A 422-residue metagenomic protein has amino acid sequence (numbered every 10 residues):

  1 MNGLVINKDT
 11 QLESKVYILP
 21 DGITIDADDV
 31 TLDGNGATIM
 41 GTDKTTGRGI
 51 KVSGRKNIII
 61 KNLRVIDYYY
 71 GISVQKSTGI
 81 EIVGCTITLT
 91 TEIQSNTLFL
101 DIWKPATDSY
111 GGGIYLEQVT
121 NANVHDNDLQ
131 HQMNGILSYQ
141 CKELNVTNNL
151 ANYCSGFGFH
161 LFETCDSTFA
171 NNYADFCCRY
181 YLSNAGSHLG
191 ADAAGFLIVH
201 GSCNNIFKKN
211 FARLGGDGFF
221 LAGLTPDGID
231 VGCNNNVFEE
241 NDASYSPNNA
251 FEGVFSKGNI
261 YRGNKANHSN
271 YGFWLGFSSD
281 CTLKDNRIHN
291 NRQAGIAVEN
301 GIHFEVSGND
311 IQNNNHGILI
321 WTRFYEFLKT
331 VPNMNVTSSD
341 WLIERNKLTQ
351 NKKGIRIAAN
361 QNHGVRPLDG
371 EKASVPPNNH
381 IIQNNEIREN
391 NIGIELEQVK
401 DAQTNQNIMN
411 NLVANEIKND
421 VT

Functional and structural regions predicted by a protein language model:
M1-Y17, D21, K61, V83 (+2 more regions): Extracellular "leader-to-stem" segments immediately downstream of a signal peptide or signal-anchor in secreted/lumenal
N2-N7, I18-T31, G41-K61, I66-G79 (+4 more regions): Extracellular beta-strand-rich solenoid/capping regions of secreted or surface-exposed proteins that bind or remodel
D28, K56, S77-G79, V119-N121 (+11 more regions): Short "repeat-start/strand-capping" segments in structured domains, especially the N-termini of parallel beta-helix
M40-K51, G84-E117, N123, G135-Y139 (+11 more regions): Acidic/polar low-complexity surface segments
L63, C85, N127, N149 (+19 more regions): Consensus "Asn ladder" position of solenoid repeat domains
